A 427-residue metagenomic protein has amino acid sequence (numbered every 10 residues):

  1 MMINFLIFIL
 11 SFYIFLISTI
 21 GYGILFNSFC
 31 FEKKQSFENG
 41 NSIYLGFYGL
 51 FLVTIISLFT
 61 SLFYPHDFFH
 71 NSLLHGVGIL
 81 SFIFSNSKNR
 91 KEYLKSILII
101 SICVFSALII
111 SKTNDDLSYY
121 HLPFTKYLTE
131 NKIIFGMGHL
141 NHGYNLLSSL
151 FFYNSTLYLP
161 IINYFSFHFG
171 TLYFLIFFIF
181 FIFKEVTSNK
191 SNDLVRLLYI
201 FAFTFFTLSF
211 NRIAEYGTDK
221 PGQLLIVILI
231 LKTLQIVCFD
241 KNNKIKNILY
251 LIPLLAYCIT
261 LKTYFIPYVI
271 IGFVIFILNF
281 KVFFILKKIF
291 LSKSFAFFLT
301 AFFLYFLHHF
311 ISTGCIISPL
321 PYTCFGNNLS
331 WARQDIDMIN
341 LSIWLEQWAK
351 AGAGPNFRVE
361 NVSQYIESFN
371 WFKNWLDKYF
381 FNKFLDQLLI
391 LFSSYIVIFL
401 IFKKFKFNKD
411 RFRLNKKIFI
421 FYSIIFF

Functional and structural regions predicted by a protein language model:
M1-R90, F427: Membrane-embedded, hydrophobic transmembrane alpha-helices
G21, F29, G78-F82, Y173-N189 (+1 more regions): Hydrophobic, aromatic-rich transmembrane alpha-helices and their immediate juxtamembrane boundary segments
S57-S61, F210-N211, N247-T263, P267-V274 (+3 more regions): Membrane-interface alpha helices of multi-pass inner-membrane proteins
G78-R90, Y268-L299: Perimembrane helix-loop-helix junctions
F105-V195, I213-E215: Active-site lumenal/periplasmic loops and adjacent helix-entry segments of GT-C-fold, multi-pass membrane
I110-K112, Y153, S292-D386: Membrane-lumen/periplasm interface segments of specific transmembrane helices in polyprenyl phosphate-linked
G170-F174, A202, L208-Q235: Multi-pass, polyprenyl lipid-linked donor-dependent membrane glycosyltransferases
N192-F206, L229, Y250-L254, L299 (+2 more regions): Transmembrane alpha-helix segments characteristic of polytopic inner-membrane glycan-assembly/cell-envelope
